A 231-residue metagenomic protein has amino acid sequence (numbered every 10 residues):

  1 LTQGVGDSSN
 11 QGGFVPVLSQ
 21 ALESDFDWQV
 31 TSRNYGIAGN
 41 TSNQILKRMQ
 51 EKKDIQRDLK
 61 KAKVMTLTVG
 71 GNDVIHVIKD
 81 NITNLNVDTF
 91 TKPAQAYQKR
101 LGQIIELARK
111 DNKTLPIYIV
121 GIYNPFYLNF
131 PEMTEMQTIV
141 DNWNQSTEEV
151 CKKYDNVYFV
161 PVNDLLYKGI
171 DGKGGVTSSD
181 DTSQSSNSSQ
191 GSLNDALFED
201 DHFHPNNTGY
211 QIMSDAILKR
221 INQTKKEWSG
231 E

Functional and structural regions predicted by a protein language model:
L1, T31-G36, K63-T68, I75 (+3 more regions): Structural recognition of the beta-strand scaffold that forms the well-ordered cores of secreted hydrolase catalytic
L1-G36, I55-R57: Serine-esterase "nucleophile elbow" of acetyl-processing enzymes
L1-G4, I37-N43, G71-H76, Y123-Y127 (+2 more regions): Solvent-exposed loop/turn segments at secondary-structure junctions within structured extracellular/periplasmic domains
A38, V74, N81-Y97, L128-M136: Surface-exposed cleft-lining segments at the edges of enzyme active sites
Q44-K92: Oxyanion-hole/transition-state-stabilizing segment in secreted/luminal serine hydrolases and related acyltransferases
P125-D164: Substrate-gating cap/lid alpha-helix
V157, V162-D201: Mobile gating loops/cap/lid regions near enzyme active sites that modulate substrate access
S186-E231: Histidine-centered active-site loop/cap adjacent to the catalytic His in serine esterases/O-acetyl transfer systems
